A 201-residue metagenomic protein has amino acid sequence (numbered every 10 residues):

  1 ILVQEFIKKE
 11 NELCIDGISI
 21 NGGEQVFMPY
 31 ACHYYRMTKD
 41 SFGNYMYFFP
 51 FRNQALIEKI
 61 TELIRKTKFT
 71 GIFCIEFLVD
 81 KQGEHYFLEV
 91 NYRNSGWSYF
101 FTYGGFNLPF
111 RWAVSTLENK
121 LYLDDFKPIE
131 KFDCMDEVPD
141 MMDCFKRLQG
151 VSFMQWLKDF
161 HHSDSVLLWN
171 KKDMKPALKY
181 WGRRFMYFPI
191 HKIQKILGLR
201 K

Functional and structural regions predicted by a protein language model:
V3-Q4, T70-Q82: A short glycine-rich, hydrophobically flanked beta-strand micro-motif that places a catalytic Asp/Glu for divalent metal
Q4, D16, L78, M135-D136: Residues in well-ordered beta-strands of folded domains
E5-K68, N91-T116: ATP-dependent carboxylate/phosphate-activation module, predominantly the ATP-grasp catalytic core and closely related
N11, E84, P128-I129: A generic structural signal for well-ordered coil/turn residues at beta-strand boundaries that shape enzyme active-site
N11-E12, F69, L121, S165: Generic structural signal for secondary-structure transition and capping sites
E12-C14, I72-C74, F87: Broad gene-expression machinery/nucleic-acid interaction feature
E84-V90: Catalytic activation segment of kinase domains across protein kinase-like and atypical kinase folds
V114-K201: Peripheral (often C-terminal) accessory segments that flank ATP-dependent C-N-forming ligase machineries
